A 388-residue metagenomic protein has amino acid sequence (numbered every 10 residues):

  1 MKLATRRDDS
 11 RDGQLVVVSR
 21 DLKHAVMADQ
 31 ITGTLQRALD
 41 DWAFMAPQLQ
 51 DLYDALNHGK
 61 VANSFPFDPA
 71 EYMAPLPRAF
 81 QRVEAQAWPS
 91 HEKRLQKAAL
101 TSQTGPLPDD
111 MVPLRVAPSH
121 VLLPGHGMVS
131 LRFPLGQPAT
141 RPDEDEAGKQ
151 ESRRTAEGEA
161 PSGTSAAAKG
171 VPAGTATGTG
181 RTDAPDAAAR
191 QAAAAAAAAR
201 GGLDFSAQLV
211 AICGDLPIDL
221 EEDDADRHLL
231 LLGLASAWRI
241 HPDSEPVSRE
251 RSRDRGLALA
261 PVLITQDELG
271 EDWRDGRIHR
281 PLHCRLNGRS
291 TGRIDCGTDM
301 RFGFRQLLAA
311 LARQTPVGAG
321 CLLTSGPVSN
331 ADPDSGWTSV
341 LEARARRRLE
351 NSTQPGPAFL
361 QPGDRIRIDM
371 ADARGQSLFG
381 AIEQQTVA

Functional and structural regions predicted by a protein language model:
M1-T32, D143, A189, A193 (+8 more regions): Charged, cofactor-coupling segments
A4-R6, A43-E157, G163-T164, A168-I294 (+2 more regions): Active-site microenvironments in enzyme catalytic cores
L35-L39, M300-R313, A388: Short, surface-exposed linear segments at secondary-structure transitions and domain or protein termini
A79, A312-T315, G356-F359: Short, surface-exposed secondary-structure edge patches
E84, T324-A331: Glycine-rich beta-strand-to-loop/alpha-helix junction loops that act as flexible
A87, K93, P327-V328, A371: Short, surface-exposed secondary-structure boundary micro-motifs
A319-G320, G363: Loop/turn positions that initiate beta-strands
